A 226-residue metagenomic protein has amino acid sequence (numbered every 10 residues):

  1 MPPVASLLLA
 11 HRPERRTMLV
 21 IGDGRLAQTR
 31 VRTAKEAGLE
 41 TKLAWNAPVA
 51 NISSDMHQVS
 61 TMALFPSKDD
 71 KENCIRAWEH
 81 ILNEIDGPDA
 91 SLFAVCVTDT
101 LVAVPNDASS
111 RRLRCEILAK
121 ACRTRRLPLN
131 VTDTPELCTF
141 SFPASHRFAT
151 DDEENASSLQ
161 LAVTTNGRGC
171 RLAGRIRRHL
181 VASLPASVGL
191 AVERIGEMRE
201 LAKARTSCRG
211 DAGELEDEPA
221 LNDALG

Functional and structural regions predicted by a protein language model:
M1-H11, H80-G87, P219, D223-G226: Eukaryotic N-terminal low-complexity, Ser/Thr- and Lys/Arg-rich leader segments that predominantly function as
A5-K35, W45, L184, A191-R205: Glycine-rich adenosine-cofactor-binding loop
R25, N46-V49, T100-L101, D133-T139 (+1 more regions): Short, ordered loop/turn segments at secondary-structure junctions
G38-S67: NAD(P)-binding Rossmann-fold cofactor-contacting core
H57-P88: Glycine-rich, highly charged phosphate/nucleotide-binding loops
D86-S109: Rossmann-like NAD(P)-binding element
N106-V163: Rossmann-fold NAD(P)-binding glycine/threonine-rich loop
T165-G226: An accessory alpha-helical subdomain
